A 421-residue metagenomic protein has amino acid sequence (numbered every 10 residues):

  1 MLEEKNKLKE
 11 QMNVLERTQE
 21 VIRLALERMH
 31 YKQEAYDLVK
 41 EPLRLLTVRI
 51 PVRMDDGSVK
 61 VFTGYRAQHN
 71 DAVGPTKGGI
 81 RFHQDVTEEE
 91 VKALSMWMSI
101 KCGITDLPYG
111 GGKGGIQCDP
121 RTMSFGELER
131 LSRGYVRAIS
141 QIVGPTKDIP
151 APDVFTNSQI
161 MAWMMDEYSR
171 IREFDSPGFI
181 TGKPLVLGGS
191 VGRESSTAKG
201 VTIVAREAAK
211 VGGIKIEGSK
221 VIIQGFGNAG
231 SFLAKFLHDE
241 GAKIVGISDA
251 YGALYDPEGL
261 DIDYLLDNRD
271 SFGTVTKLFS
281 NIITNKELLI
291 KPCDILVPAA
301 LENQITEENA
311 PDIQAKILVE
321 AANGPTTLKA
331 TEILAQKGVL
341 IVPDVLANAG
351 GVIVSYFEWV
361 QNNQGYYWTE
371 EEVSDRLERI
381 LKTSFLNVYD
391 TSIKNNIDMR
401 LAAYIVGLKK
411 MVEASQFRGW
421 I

Functional and structural regions predicted by a protein language model:
K5-M12, A208-A209, P311-I421: Adenosine-phosphate binding glycine-rich loop
N6-R49: Short, Gly/Pro- and small/polar-rich lid/capping loops
N13, R17-E20, V86-E89, M123-G134 (+19 more regions): Conserved active-site and cofactor/substrate-binding residues in soluble primary-metabolism enzymes
V48-D56, V61-P120: Glycine-rich, N-terminal phosphate-binding loop and its surrounding beta-alpha-beta segment
H83, G103-E217: Glycine/serine-rich phosphate-binding loop and adjoining beta1-alpha1 elements at the start of nucleotide-handling
P184, G189-P292: Glycine-rich phosphate/diphosphate-binding loop of Rossmann-like nucleotide-binding domains
G252-I341: Rossmann-like adenosine-cofactor binding region
